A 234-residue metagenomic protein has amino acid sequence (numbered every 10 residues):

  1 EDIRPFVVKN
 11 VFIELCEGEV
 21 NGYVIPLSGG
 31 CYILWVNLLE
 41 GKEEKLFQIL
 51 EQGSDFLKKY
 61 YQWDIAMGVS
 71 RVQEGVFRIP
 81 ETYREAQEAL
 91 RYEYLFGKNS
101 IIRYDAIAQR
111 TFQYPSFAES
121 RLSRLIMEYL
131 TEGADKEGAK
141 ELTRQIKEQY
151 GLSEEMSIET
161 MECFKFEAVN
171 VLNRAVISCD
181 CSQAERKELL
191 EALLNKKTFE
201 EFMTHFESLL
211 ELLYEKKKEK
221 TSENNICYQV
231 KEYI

Functional and structural regions predicted by a protein language model:
D2-R4, I13-I234: Cytosolic nucleotide-utilizing catalytic cores of signal-transduction proteins
